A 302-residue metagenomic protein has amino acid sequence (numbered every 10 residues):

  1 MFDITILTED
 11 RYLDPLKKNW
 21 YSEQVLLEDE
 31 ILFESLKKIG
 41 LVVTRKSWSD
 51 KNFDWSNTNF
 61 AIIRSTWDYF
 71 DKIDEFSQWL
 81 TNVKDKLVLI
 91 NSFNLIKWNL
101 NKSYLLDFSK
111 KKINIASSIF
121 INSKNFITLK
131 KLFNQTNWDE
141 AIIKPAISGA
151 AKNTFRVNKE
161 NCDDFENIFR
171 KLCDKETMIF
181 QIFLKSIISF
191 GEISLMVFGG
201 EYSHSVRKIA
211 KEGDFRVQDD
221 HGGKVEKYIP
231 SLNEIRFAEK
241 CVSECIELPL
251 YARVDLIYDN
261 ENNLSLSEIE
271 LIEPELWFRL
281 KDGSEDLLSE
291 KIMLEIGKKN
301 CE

Functional and structural regions predicted by a protein language model:
F2-T8, L80-K86, I90, N94-F190 (+1 more regions): Active-site nucleotide/adenylate-binding loops and adjacent lid/helix of ATP-dependent enzymes
E9-D14, K18-I119: Conserved N-proximal alpha/beta basic substrate-recognition cap immediately N-terminal to, or forming the N-lobe
L41, I113-N114, N137, C245-L250: Short secondary-structure junctions
S47-W48, Q181, P249-N260: A short glycine-rich, hydrophobically flanked beta-strand micro-motif that places a catalytic Asp/Glu for divalent metal
T58-I63, S194-V197, N263-P274: A short beta-strand motif that forms the metal-chelation/ATP-contact edge of phosphoryl-transfer active sites
A141, S203-H204, A252, S265-S267: Protein kinase-like catalytic core scaffold
K152, N158-V242, I246, I257: Phosphate-binding site of ATP-dependent enzymes
I246-P249, Y258-E302: C-terminal active-site "lid" helix and adjoining low-complexity regulatory extension at the edge of ATP-using catalytic
